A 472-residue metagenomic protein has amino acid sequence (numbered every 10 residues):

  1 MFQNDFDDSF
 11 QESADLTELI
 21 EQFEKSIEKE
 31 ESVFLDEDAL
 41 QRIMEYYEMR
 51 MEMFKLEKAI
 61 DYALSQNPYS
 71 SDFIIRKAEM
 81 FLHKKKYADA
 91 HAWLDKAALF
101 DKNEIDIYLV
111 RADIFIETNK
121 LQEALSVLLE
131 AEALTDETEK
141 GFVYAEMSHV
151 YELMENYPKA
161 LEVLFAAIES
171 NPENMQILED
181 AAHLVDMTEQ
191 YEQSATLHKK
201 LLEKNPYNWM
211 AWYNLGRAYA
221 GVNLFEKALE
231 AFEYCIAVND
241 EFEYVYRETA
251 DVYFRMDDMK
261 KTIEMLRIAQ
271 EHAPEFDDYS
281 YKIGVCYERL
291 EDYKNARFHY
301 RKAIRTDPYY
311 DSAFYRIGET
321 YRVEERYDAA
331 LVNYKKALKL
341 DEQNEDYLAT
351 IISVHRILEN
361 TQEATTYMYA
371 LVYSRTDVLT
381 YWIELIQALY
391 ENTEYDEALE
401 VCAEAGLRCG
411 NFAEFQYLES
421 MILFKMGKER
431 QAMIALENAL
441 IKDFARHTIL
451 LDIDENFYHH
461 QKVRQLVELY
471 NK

Functional and structural regions predicted by a protein language model:
D38, D72, D106, E139-F142 (+11 more regions): Start-of-helix register in tetratricopeptide repeats
A63, K96-A97, E130-A133, A166-A167 (+8 more regions): Canonical positions in the second alpha-helix
Q66, L99-D101, L134-D136, S170 (+8 more regions): Structural marker of alpha-solenoid helical repeat scaffolds
